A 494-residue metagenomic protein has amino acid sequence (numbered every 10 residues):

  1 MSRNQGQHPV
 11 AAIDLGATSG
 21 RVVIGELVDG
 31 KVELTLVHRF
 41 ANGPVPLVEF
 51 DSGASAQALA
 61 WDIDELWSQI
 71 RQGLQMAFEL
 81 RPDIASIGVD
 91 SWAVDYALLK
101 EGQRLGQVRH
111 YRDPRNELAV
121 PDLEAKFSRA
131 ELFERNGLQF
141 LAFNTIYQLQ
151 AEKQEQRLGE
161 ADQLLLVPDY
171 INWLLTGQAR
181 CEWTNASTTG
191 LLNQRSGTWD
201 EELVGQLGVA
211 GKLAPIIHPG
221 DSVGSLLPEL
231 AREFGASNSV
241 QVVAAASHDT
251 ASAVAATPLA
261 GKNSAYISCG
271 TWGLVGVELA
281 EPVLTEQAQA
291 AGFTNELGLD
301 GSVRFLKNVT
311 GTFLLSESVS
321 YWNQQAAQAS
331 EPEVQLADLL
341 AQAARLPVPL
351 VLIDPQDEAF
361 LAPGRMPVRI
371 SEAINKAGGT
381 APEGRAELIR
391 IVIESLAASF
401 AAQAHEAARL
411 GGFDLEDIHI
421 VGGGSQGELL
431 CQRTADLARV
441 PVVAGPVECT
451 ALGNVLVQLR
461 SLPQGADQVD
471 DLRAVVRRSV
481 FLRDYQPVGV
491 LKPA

Functional and structural regions predicted by a protein language model:
M1-G106, E134, E160, P215 (+3 more regions): N-terminal glycine/serine-rich phosphate-binding loop of ATP-dependent small-molecule kinases, especially carbohydrate
S2-Q5, A11-A12, I24, E124-N136 (+7 more regions): Active-site core segments that coordinate phosphate-bearing ligands/cofactors across diverse enzyme families
I84, G211-L213, L415: Core-facing hydrophobic residues within beta-strands of well-ordered domains
D90-V94, P219-G220, C269-W272, D417-S425: Glycine-rich beta-strand-to-loop/alpha-helix junction loops that act as flexible
Q103-R115, T188-L191: A charged helix-plus-loop insertion that forms the helical arch/lid used to bind and gate nucleic-acid substrates
R109-S128: Short alpha-helix plus adjacent loop in nuclease-associated cores
G177-A186: Enzymes and membrane/adaptor proteins characterized by extended Gly/Ser/Thr/Asp/Glu-rich, aromatic-dotted
